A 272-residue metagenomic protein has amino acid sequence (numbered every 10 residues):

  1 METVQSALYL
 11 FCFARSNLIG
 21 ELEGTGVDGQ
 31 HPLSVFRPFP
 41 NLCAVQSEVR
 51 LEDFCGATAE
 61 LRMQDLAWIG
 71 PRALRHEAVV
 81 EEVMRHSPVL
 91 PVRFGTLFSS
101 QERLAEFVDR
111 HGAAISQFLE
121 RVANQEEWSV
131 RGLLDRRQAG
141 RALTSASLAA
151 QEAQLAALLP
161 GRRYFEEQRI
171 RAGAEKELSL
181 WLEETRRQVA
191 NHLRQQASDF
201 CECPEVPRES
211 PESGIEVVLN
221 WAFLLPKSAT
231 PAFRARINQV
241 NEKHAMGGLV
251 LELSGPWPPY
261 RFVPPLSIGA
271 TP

Functional and structural regions predicted by a protein language model:
M1-P272: An interfacial alpha-helical scaffold signature
